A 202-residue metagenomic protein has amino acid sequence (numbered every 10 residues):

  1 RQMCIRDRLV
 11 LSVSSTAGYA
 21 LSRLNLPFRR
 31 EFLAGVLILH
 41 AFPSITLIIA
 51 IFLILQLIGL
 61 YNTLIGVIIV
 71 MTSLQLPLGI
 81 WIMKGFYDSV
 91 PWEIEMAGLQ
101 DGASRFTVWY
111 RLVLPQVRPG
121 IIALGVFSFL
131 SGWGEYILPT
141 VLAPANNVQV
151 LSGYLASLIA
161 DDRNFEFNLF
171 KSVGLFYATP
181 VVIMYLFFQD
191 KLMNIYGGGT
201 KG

Functional and structural regions predicted by a protein language model:
Q2, R6-G202: A structural signal for multi-pass alpha-helical bundles of membrane permease subunits that mediate small-molecule
